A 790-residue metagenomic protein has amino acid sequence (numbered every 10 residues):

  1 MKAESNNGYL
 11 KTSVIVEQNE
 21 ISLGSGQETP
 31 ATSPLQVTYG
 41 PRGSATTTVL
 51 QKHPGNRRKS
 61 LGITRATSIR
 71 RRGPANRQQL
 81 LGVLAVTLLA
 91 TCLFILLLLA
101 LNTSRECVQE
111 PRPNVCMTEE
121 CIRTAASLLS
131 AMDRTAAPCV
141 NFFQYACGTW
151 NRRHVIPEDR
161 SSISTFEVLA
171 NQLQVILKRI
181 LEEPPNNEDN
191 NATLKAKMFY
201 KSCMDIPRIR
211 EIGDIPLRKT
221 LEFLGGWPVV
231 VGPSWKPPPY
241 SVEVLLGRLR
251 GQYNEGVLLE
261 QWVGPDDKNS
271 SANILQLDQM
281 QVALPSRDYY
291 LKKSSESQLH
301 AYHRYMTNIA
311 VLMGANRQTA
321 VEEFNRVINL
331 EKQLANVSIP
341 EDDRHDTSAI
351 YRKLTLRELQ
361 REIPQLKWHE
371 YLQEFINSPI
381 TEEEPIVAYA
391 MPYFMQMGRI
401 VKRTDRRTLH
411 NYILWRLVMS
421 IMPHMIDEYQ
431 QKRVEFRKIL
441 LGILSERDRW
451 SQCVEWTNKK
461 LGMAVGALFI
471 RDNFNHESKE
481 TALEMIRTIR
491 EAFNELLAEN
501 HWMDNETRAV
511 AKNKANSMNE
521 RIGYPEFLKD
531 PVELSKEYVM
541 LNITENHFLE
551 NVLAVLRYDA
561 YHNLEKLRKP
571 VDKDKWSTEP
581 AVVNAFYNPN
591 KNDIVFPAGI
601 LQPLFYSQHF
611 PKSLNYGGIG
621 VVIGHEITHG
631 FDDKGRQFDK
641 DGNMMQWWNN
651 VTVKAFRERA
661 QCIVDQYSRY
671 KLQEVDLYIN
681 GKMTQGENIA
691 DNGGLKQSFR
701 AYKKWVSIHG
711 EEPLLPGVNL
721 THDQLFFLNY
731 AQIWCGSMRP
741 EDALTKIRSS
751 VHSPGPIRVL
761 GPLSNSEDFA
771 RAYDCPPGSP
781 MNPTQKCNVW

Functional and structural regions predicted by a protein language model:
M1-P54: Intrinsically disordered, low-complexity cytosolic terminal tails
T48-A90, A301: Helix-loop boundary elements of multi-pass alpha-helical membrane proteins
L81-Q172: Signal-peptide-cleavage-adjacent N-terminal segments of secreted and extracellular proteins
A131-R153, D288-L312, W502-N505, Q685 (+1 more regions): Hydrophobic/aromatic-rich, well-ordered segments within soluble, folded domains that form packed cores
Y145, D278, P597-G599: Active-site-proximal beta-strand/loop segments in catalytic clefts of secreted hydrolases
D159-L181, R317-V337, N615-V621, D723-F727: Short secondary-structure subsegments characteristic of cysteine-rich extracellular domains
A170, V327, Q333, K353-H369 (+5 more regions): Intrinsically disordered, low-complexity linker/terminal regions across diverse proteins
I176-T488, P525-F527, E537, N542-D559: Noncatalytic, helix-rich "gating/capping" subdomain that lines the substrate-entry/channel surface of large enzyme
